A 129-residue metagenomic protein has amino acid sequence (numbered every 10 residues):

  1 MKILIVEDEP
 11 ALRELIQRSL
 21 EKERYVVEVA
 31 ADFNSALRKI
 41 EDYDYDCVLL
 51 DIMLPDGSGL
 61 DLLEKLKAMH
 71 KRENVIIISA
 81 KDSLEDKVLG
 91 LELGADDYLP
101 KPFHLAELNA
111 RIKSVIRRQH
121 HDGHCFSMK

Functional and structural regions predicted by a protein language model:
M1-D122: N-terminal/domain-start alpha-helical segments
S127-K129: Short strand-coil-strand connectors
